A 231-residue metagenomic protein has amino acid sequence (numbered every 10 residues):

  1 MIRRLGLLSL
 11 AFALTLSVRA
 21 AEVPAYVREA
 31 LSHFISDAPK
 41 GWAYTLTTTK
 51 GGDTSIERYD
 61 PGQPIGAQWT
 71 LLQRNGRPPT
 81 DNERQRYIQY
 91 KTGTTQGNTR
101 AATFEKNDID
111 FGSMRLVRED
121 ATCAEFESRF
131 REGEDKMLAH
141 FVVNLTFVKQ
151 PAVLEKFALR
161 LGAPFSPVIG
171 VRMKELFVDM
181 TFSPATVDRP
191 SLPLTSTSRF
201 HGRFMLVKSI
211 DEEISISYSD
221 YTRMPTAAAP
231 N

Functional and structural regions predicted by a protein language model:
M1-R4: Positively charged n-region of N-terminal signal peptides that target proteins for export
G6-T15: Bacterial N-terminal signal peptides
A20-H140, V153, R160-M173, H201-N231: Structured extracytoplasmic
V143-V148, A158: A contiguous pocket-lining binding segment that forms or flanks enzyme active sites
T146-K149, F177-V187: Extended lipid/amphipathic-ligand handling interfaces
A152-V153, P190: Residue-level signal for well-ordered, solvent-exposed loop/turn and beta-edge residues enriched in charged/polar side
K156, G162, V168, T181 (+1 more regions): Acidic-leaning, charged glycine-interspersed low-complexity segments
